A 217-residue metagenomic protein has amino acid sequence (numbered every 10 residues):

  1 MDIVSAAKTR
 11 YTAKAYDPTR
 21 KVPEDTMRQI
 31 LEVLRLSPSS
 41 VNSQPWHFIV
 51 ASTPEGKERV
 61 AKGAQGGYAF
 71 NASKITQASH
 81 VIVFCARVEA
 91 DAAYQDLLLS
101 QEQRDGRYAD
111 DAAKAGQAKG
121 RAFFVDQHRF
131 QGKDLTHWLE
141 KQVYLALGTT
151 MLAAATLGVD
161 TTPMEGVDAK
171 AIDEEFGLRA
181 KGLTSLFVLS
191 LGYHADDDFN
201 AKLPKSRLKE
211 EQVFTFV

Functional and structural regions predicted by a protein language model:
M1-V217: Acidic, surface-exposed loops and disordered segments
